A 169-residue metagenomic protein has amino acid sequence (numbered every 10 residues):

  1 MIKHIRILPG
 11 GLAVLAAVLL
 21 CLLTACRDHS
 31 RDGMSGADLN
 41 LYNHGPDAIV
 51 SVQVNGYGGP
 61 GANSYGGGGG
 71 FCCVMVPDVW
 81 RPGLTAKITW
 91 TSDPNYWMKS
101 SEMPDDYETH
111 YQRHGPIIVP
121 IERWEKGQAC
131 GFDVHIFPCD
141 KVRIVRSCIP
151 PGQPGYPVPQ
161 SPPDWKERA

Functional and structural regions predicted by a protein language model:
I2-L15: Bacterial N-terminal signal peptides that target proteins for export
L20, G66-G67, V142: Processing junctions and N-termini across compartments
C21-A25: C-terminal motif of bacterial Sec signal peptides marking the signal peptidase cleavage site
R27-H29: Bacterial signal peptide processing site
D32-D38: Short coil/turn motif common to extracellular beta-sandwich-like domains
L39-D47: Structural motif
V52-W97: Tryptophan-paired
S92-A169: Beta-strand-rich cores of mature extracytoplasmic or soluble domains
